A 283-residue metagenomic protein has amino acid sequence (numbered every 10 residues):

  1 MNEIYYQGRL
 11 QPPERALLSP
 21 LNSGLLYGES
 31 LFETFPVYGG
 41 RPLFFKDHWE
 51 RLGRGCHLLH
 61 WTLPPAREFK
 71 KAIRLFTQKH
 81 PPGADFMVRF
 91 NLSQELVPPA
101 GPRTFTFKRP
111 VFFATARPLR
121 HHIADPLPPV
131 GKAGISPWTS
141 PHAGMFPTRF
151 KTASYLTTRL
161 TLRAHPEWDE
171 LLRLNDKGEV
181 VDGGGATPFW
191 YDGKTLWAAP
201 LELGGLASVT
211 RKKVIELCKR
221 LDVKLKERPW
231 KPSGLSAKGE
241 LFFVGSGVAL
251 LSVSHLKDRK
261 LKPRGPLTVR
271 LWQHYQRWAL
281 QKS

Functional and structural regions predicted by a protein language model:
M1-L75, S93, P98, P102-S283: Helix-start/capping segments and mature chain N-termini
F76-P81: Phosphate/pyrophosphate-binding loops at sites that engage ATP/ADP/AMP, CoA/4′-phosphopantetheine, polyphosphate
G83-A84, L221: Secondary-structure boundary/capping positions in well-ordered alpha/beta enzyme cores
D85-Q94: ATP-grasp fold ATP-binding core
